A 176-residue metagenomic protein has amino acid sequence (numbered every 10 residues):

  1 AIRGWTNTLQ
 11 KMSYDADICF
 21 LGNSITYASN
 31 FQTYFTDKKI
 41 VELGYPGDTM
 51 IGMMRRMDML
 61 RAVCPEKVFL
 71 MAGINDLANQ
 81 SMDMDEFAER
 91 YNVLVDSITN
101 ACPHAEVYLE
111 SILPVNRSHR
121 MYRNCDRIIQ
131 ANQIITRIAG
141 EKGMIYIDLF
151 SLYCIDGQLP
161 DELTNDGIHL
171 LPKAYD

Functional and structural regions predicted by a protein language model:
A1-C19, F31, V63, K142: N-terminal secretory targeting modules
N7-Q10, D58, D96, N100 (+1 more regions): Surface-exposed alpha-helical segments enriched in charged/polar residues
F20, I40-E42, Y146: Conserved beta-strand scaffold positions in the cores of enzyme catalytic domains, especially in NTP/NDP-utilizing
L21, T26-K39, M50-A88, S97 (+2 more regions): Oxyanion-hole/transition-state-stabilizing segment in secreted/luminal serine hydrolases and related acyltransferases
E42-D48: Short beta->alpha junction loops
M84-L94, N124-N132: Charged helix-capping and loop-helix junction motifs
C102-E106: A short helix->loop->beta-strand "cap" motif at the edges of active sites that frequently abuts
P114-D176: Catalytic His-Asp segment of secreted/periplasmic serine-dependent ester chemistry enzymes
